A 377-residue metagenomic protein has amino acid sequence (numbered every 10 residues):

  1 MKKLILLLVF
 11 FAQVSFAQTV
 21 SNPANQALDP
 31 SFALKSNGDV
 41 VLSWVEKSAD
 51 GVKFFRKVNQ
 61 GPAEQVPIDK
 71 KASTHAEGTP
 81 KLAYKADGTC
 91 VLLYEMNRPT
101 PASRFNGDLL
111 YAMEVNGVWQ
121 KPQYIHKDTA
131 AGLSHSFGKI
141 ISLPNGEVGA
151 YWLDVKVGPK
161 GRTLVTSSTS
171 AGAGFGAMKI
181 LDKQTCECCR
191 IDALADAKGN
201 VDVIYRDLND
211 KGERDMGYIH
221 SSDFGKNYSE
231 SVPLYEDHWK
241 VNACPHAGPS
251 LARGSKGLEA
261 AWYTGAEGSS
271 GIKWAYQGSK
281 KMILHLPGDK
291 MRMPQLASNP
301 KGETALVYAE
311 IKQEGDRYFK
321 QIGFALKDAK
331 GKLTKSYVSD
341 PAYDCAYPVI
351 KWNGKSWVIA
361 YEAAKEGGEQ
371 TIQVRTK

Functional and structural regions predicted by a protein language model:
M1-L4, K377: Short, Lys/Arg-enriched, disordered terminal segments
K3-Q13: Sec-dependent N-terminal signal peptides
A17-K377: Extracellular, repeat-based ectodomains that mediate carbohydrate processing or recognition
